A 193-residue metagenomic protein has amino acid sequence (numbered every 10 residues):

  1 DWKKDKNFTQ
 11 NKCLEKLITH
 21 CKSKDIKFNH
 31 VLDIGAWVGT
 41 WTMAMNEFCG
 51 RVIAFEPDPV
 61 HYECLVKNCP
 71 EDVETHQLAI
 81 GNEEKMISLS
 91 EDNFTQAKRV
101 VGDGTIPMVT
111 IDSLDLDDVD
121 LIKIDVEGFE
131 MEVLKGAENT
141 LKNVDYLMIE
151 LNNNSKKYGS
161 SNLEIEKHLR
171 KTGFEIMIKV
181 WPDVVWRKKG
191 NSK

Functional and structural regions predicted by a protein language model:
D1-K193: Phosphate/nucleotide-binding beta-alpha loop and adjacent structural elements of enzyme active sites
